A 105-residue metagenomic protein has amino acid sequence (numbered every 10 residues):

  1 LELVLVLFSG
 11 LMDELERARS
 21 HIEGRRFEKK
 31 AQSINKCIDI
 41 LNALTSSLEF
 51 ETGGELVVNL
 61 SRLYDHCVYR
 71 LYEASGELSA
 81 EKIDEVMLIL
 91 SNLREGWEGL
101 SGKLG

Functional and structural regions predicted by a protein language model:
L1-R17, I22-G24, E28-N35, N42 (+2 more regions): N-terminal intrinsically disordered, cationic/polar leader segments that include organellar targeting peptides
